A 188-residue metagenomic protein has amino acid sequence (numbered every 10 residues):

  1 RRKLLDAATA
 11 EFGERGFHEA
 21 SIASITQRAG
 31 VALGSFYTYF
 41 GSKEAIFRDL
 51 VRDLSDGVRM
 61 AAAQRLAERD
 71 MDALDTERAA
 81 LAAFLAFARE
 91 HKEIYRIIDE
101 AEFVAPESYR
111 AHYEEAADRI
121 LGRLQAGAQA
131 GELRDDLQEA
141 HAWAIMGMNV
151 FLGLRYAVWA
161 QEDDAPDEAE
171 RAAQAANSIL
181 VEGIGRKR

Functional and structural regions predicted by a protein language model:
R1-R2, I22, E44, R48 (+7 more regions): Short, structured helix-loop boundary elements
R1-T9, I25, I46, L50-A62 (+1 more regions): Generic hydrophobic, amphipathic alpha-helix propensity
K3, E11-A45, D49: Helix-turn-helix
E14-H18, H91, A130: Short coil/turn segments at alpha/beta junctions that flank glycine-rich nucleotide-binding fingerprints
F40, E100-V104: Short helix-capping/turn signature of helix-turn-helix
D49, A63-E93, H141-I145, A173: Hydrophobic alpha-helical connector segments
D56-A63, F87, A105-E132, E139-A144 (+2 more regions): Amphipathic alpha-helical packing segments from all-alpha helical-bundle domains
A83-E90, G122-Q129, M148-V158, E162-R188: C-terminal peripheral helix-coil segments that are non-catalytic and often amphipathic
